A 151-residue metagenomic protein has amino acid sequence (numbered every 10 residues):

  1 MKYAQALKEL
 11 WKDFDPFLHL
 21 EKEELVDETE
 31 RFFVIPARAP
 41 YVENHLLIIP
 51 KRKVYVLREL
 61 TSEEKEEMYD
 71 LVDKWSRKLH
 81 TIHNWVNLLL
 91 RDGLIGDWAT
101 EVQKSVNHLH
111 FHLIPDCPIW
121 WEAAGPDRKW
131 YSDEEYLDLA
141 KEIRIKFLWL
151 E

Functional and structural regions predicted by a protein language model:
M1-E151: HIT superfamily nucleotide-processing domains
